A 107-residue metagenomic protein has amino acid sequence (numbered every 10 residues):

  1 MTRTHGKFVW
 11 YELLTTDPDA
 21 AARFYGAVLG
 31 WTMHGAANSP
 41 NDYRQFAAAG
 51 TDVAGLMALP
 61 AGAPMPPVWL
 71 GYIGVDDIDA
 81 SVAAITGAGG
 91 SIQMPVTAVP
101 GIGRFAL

Functional and structural regions predicted by a protein language model:
M1-A22, V68-I73: N-terminal beta-strand motif that seeds the catalytic metal site of vicinal oxygen chelate
M1-T4, T86-L107: Vicinal oxygen chelate
E12, T32-N38, M94-T97: Conserved catalytic-core motifs of GNAT/GCN5-like acyltransferases
A21-G26, I85: Conserved active-site tyrosine of GNAT-family acetyltransferases
L29-P66: Conserved short beta-strand elements that form part of the metal-binding/catalytic scaffold of enzyme active sites
D42-R44, W69, R104-A106: Short beta-strand micro-motifs in enzyme catalytic cores
D52-A88, Q93-P95: Extended, compositionally biased flexible segments
